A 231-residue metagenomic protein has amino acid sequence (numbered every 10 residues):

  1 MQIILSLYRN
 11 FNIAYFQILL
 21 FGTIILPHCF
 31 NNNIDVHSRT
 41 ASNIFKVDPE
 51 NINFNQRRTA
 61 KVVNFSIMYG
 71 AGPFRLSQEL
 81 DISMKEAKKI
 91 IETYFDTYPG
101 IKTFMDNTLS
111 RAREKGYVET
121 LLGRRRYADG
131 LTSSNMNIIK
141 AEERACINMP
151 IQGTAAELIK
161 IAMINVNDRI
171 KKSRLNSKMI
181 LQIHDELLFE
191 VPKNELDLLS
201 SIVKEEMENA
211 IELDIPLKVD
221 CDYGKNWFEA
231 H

Functional and structural regions predicted by a protein language model:
M1-H231: Conserved catalytic core of nucleotide polymerization and phosphodiester-bond processing enzymes
